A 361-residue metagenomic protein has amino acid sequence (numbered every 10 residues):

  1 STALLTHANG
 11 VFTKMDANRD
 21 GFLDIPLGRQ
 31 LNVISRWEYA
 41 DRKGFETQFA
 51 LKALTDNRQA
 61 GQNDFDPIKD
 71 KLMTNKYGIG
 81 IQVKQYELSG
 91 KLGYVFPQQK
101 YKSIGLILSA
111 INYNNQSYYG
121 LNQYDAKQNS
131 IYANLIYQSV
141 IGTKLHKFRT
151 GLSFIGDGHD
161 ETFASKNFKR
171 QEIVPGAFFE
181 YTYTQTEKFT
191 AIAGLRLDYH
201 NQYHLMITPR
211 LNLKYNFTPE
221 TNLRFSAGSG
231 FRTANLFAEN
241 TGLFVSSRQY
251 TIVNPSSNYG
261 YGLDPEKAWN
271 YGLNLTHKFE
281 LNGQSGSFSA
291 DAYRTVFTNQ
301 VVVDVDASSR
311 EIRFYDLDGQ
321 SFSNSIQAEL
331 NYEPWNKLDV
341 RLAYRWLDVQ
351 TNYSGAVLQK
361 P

Functional and structural regions predicted by a protein language model:
T2, K43-T47, P97-I104, T143-F148 (+4 more regions): Repeated loop/turn-to-beta-strand initiation elements of outer-membrane beta-barrel proteins
T2-N18, G28-Q30, S103-N112, Q116-Y118 (+4 more regions): Surface-exposed extracellular loop regions of Gram-negative outer-membrane beta-barrel proteins
A8-F12, Y39, A53-N57, F96 (+9 more regions): Transmembrane beta-strands of outer-membrane beta-barrel pores
G10-N32, A40-I104, A110-Q128: Flexible loop and strand-edge segments within Gram-negative outer membrane beta-barrel domains
L23-R29, G78-K84, L121-N129, K166-I173 (+5 more regions): Replace "Gram-negative outer membrane beta-barrel proteins" with "bacterial and organellar outer membrane beta-barrel
N75-Q98, I104, L108-I192, L317-E329: Outer-membrane beta-barrel transmembrane domain signature of Gram-negative proteins, especially the mid-to-C-terminal
G105-S117, N216, R224, Y261-D316 (+1 more regions): Membrane-embedded beta-barrel scaffold of Gram-negative outer-membrane proteins
F288-F297, F314-P361: Gram-negative outer-membrane beta-barrel transporters
